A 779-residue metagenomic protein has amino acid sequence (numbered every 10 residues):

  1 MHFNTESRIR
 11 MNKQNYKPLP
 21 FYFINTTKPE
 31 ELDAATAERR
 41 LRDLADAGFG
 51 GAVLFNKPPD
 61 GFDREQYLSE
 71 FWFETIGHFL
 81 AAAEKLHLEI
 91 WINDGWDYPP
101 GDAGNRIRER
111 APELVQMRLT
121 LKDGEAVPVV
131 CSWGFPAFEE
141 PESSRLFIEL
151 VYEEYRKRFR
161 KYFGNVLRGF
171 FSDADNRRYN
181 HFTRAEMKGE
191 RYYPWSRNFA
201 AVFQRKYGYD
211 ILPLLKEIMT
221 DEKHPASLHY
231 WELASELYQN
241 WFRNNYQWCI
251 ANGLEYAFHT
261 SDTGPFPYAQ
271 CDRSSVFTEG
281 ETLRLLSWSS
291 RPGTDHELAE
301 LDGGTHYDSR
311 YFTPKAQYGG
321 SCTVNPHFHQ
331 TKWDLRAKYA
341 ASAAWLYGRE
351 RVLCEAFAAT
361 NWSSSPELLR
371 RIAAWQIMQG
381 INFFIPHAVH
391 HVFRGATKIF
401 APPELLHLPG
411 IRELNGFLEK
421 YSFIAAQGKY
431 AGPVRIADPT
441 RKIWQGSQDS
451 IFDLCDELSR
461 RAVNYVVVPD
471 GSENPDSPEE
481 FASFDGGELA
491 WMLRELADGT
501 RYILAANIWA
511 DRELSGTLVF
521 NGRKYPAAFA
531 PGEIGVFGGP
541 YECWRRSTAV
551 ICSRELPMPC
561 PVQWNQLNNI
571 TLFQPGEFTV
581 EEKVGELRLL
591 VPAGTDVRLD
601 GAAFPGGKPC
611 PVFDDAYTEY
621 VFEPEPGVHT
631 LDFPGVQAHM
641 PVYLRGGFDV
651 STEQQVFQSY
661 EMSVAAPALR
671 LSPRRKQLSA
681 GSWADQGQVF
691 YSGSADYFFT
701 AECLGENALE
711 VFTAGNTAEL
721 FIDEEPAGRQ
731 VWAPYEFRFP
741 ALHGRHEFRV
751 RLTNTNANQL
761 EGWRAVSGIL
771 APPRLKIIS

Functional and structural regions predicted by a protein language model:
H2-K17, P29-E31: N-terminal carbohydrate-binding accessory modules
Y16-L19, F23-I24, E30-E38, G51-L54 (+12 more regions): Carbohydrate-binding surfaces of carbohydrate-active enzymes
G104, P112-L146: Disordered, low-complexity "stalk" and linker segments at domain junctions of extracellular and cell-surface proteins
Q247, S694-F699, L709-A718: C-terminal substrate/ligand-recognition segments
W509-D511, G715, N756: Short, acidic/polar linear motifs in exposed loop/turn regions
E625-G627, A733, F739-G744: Glycine-centered tight-turn motifs at strand-turn-strand junctions
G635-P641, T753-L760: Short acidic/polar inter-strand loop motif in beta-rich domains
